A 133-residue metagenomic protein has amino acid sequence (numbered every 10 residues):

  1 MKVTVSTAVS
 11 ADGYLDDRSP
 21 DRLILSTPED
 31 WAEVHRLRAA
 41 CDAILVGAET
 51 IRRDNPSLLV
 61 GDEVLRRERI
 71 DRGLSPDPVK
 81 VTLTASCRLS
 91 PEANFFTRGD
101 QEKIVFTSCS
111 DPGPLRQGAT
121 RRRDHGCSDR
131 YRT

Functional and structural regions predicted by a protein language model:
K2-T133: Active-site ligand-binding patch in enzyme domains
